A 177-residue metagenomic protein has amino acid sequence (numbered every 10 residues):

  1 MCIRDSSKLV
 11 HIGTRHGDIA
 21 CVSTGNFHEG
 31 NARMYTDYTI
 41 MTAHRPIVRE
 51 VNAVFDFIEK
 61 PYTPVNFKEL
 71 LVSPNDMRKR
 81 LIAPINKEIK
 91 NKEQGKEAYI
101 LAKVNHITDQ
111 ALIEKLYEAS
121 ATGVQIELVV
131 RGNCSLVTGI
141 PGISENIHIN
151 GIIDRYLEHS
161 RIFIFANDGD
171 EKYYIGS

Functional and structural regions predicted by a protein language model:
M1-I3: Short, small-residue-biased leader/transition segments that mark boundaries at the very start of proteins
D5-S6, H28-N31, I107-L112, C134-G139 (+2 more regions): Flexible loop/turn segments at secondary-structure boundaries
K8-H11, R161-I164: Short beta-strand scaffold segments in enzyme catalytic cores
L9-I82, N86, E171-S177: Signature of lipid phosphatidyltransferase scaffolds
R15-H16, P64, Q94-K96, T122 (+2 more regions): Short flexible coil/turn linkers enriched for glycine and charged/polar residues that connect secondary-structure
T63-A121, Q125-V130: PLD-like (HKD) phosphodiesterase/transphosphatidyltransferase domain
E118, I149, A166, D170: Acidic, glycine-enriched active-site microenvironments
V130, G139-Y156, I164: Generic long, charged, amphipathic alpha-helical segments
